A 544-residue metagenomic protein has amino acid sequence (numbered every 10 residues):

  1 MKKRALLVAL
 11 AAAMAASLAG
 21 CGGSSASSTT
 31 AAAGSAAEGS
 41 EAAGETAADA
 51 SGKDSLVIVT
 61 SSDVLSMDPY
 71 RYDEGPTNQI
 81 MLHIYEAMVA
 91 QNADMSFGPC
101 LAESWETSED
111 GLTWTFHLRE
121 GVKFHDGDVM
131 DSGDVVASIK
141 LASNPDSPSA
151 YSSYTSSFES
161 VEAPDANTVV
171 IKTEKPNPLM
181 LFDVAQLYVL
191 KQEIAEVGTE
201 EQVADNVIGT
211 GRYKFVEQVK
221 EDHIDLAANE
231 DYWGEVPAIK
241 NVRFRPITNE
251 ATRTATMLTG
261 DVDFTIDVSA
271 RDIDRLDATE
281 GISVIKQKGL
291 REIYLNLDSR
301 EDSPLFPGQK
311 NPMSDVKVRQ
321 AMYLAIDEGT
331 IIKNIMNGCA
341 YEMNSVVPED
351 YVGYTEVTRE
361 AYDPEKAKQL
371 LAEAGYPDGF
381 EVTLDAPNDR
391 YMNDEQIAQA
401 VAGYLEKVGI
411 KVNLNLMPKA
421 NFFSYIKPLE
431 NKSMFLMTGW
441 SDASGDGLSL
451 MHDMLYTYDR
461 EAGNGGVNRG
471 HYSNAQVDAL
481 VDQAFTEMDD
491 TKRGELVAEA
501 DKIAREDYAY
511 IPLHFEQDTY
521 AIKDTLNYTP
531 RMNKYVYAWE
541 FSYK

Functional and structural regions predicted by a protein language model:
K3, S17, A93, R119-S149 (+3 more regions): Extracytoplasmic/periplasmic ligand-capture domains
R4-S24: Sec-dependent N-terminal signal peptides of Gram-positive bacterial secreted proteins and lipoproteins
C21-A33: Bacterial lipoprotein signal-peptidase II cleavage site
S35-S55: N-terminal low-complexity, Pro/Thr/Ser-rich intrinsically disordered segments that act as propeptides or flexible
S51-K53, S62, H83, C100-A102 (+11 more regions): Extracytoplasmic
V59-E109, K140, I208: N-terminal lobe/hinge region of extracytoplasmic solute-binding protein
D110, H117, S152-I194: Surface-exposed binding/hinge segments that line and control ligand-binding clefts or catalytic entry sites
Y520-K544: Long beta-strand-rich cores associated with HINT superfamily self-processing modules
